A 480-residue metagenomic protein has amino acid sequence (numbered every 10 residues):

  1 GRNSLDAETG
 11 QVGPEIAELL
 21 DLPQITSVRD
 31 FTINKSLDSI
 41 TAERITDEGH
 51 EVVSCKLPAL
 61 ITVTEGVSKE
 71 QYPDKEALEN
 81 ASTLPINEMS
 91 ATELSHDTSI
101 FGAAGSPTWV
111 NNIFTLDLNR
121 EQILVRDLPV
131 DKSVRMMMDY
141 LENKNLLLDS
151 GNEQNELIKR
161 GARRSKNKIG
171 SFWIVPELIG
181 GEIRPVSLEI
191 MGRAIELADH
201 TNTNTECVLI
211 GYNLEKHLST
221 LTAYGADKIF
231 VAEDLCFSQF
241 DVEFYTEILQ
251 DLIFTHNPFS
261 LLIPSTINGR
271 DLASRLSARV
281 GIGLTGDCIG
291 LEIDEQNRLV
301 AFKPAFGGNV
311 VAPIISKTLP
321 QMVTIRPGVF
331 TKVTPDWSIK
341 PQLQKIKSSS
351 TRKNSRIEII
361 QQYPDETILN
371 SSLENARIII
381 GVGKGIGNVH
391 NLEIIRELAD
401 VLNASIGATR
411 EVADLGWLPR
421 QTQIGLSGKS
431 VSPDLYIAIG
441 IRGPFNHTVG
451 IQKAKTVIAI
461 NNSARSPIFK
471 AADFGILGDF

Functional and structural regions predicted by a protein language model:
G1-F480: N-terminal glycine-rich FAD/FM-binding segment characteristic of electron-transfer flavoproteins
